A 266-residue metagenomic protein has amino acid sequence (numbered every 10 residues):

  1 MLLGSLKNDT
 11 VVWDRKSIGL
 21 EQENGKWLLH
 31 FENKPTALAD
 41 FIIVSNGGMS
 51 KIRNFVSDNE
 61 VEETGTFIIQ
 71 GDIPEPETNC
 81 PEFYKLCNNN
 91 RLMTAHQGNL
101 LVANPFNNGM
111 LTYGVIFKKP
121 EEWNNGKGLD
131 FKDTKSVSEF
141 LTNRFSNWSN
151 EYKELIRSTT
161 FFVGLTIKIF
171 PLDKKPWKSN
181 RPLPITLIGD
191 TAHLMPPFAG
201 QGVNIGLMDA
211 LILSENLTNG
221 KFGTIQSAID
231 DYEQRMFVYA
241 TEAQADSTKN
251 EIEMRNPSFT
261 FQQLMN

Functional and structural regions predicted by a protein language model:
L3-E154: Conserved FAD-binding catalytic core of PHBH/FMO-like flavoproteins
S17, D58, F67, Y84 (+6 more regions): Residue-level detector of alpha-helical recognition elements and their boundaries
I43-V44, I69, T160-E251: Conserved mid-domain beta->alpha element of the FAD-binding
E75-T78, K118, L129, L165 (+3 more regions): Short amphipathic alpha-helical segments, especially helix-boundary/capping motifs
E77-N79, S179, G200, T260: A generic alpha-helix propensity feature with a strong bias for hydrophobic helices
E154-T160: Conserved, helical-rich catalytic subdomain that frames metal- and/or nucleotide-binding sites in enzyme alpha/beta
E251-N266: C-terminal helix/juxtamembrane-tail motif
